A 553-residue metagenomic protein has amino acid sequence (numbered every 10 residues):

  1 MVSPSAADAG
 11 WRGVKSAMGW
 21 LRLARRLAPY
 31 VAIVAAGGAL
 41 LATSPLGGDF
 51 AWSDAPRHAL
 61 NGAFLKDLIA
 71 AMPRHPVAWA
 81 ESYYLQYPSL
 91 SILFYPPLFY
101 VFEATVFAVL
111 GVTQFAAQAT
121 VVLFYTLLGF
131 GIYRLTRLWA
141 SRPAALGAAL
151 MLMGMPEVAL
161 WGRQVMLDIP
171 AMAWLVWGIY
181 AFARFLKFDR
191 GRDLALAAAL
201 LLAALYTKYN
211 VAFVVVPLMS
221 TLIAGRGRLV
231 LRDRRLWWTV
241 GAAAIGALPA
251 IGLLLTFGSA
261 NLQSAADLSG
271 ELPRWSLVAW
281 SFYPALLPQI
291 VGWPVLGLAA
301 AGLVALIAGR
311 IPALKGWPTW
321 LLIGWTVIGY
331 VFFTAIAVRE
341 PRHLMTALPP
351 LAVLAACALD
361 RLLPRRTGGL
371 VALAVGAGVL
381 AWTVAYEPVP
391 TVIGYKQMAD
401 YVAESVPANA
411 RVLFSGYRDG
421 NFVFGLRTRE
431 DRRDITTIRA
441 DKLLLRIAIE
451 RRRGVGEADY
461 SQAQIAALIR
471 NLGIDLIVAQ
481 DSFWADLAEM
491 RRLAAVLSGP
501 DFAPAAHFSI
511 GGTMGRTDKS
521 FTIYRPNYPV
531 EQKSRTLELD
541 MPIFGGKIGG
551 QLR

Functional and structural regions predicted by a protein language model:
P29-I33, F115, F130-G154, A173 (+4 more regions): Transmembrane-helix signature of polytopic, membrane-embedded enzymes that assemble or transfer cell-envelope glycans
H58-A71, A203-Y206, A212-P318, I328-Y330 (+5 more regions): Transmembrane-lumen/periplasm boundary regions of multi-pass, lipid-linked membrane glycan transferases
L65-K66, G129-G131, M151, P170-K187 (+2 more regions): Specific aromatic-rich, kink-prone transmembrane helix
A119-W139, W177, A181: Transmembrane-helix motifs of polytopic, lipid-linked glycan transferases
R137-P143, V176-L194, A204, A305-P312 (+1 more regions): Membrane-interface transmembrane helices that cradle and orient dolichyl/undecaprenyl
E157-P170, E340-P341: Short acidic/glycine- and proline-prone juxtamembrane loop motifs at membrane-interface regions of multi-pass membrane
A358-D360, G368-G394, F414, R432-I438: Transmembrane alpha-helical segments
A463-R553: Aromatic/acidic, Gly/Pro-rich catalytic loop(s) in extracytoplasmic/lumenal soluble domains of multi-pass membrane
